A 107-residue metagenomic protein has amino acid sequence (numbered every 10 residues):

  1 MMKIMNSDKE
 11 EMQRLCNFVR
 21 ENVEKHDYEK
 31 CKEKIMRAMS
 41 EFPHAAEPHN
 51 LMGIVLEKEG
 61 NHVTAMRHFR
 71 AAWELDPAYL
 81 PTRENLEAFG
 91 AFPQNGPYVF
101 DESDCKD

Functional and structural regions predicted by a protein language model:
M12, A46-E47, L80-P81: Helix-start (N-cap) detector for alpha-helical repeat units in TPR-like alpha-solenoids, especially tetratricopeptide
